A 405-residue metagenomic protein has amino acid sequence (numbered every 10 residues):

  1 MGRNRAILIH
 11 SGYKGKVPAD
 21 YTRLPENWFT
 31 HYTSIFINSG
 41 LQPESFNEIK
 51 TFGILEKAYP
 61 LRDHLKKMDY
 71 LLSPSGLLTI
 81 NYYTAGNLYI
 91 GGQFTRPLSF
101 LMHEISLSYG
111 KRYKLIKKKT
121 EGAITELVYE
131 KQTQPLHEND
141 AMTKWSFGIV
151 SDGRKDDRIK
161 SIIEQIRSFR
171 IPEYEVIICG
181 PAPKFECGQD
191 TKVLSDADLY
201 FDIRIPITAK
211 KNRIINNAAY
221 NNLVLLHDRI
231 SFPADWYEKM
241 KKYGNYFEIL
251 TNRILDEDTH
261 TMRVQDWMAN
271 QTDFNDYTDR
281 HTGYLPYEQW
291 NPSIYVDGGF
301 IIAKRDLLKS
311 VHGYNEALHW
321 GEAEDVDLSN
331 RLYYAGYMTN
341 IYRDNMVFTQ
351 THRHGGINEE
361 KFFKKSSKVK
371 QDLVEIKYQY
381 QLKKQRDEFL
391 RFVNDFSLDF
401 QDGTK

Functional and structural regions predicted by a protein language model:
R62-P74: A short glycine-rich, Lys/Arg-flanked "PGG" loop and its adjoining helix->strand segment in the class I
S75-T84: Conserved beta-strand signature within the Rossmann-like core of class I S-adenosyl-L-methionine
D140-T143, S161, W290-V296, A317-K405: C-terminal catalytic/acceptor-binding lobe
S161-E173: Short, acidic, metal-binding catalytic loop of nucleotide-sugar glycosyltransferases
F185-N217: Active-site-proximal specificity loops/subdomain of glycosyltransferases
I215, P233, Y237-E316: Conserved catalytic core of nucleotide-sugar-dependent glycosyltransferases
L223: Short aromatic/hydrophobic "clamp" motif used to bind/position activated sugar donors
H227-S231: The conserved acidic donor/metal-binding loop of glycosyltransferases
